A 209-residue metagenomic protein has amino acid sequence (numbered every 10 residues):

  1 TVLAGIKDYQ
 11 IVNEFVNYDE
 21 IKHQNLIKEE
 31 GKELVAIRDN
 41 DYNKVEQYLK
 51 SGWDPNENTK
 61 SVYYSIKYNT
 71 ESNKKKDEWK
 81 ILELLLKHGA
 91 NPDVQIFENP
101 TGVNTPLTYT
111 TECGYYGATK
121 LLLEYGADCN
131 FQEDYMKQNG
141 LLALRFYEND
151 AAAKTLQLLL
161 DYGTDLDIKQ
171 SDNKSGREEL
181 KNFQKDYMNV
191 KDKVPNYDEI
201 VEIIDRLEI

Functional and structural regions predicted by a protein language model:
T1-V2, N25-V35, N56-E71, Q95-Y109 (+2 more regions): Ankyrin-repeat boundary/"N-cap" motif
L3-V16, D165-E208: Leucine-rich solenoid repeat scaffolds
G5-D8, K50, K67-E71, K87 (+5 more regions): Positions within ordered alpha-helical repeat solenoids
K7, N40, N69, D77 (+2 more regions): Ankyrin-repeat intra-repeat helix-capping/turn positions
I11, K44, D77-I81, G117-A118 (+2 more regions): Conserved ankyrin/ankyrin-like repeat signature
V12-Y64: N-terminal segments that cap or nucleate solenoid repeat domains
N17-E20, E46-D54, E83-P92, K120-D128 (+2 more regions): Ankyrin repeat domain, specifically the short helix-to-loop turn at the C-terminus of the second helix of each repeat
Y68-D77, N99-G102, D150-A151, M188-P195: Intrinsically disordered, low-complexity Ser/Thr- and acidic-rich flexible linkers and loops, especially at boundaries
